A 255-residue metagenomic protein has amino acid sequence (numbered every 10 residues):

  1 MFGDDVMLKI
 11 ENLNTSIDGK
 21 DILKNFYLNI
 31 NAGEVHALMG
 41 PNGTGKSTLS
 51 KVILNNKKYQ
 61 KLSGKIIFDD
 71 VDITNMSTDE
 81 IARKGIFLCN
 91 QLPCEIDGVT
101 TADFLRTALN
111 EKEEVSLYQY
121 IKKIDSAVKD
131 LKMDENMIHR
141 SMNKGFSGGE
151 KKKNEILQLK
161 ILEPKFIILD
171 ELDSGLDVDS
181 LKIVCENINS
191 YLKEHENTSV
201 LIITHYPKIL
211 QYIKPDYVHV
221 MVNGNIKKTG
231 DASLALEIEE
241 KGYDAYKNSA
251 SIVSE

Functional and structural regions predicted by a protein language model:
L8-I10, L23-N25: Conserved structural motif at the start of ABC-family nucleotide-binding domains
F26, I30-A32: Conserved hydrophobic segment flanking the Walker A/P-loop of ABC-type ATPase nucleotide-binding domains
M39-P41: The feature captures the beta-strand-to-loop junction immediately N-terminal to the Walker
K65-I81, N143: ABC ATPase NBD Q-loop/coupling interface
Q91-L92, G98-K112, K123: Q-loop/switch helix immediately C-terminal to the Walker
L159-K160: ABC ATPase C-loop
I168-L172, D179: Walker B catalytic motif
M221, N225-N248: Conserved beta-strand-loop-alpha-helix hinge in the C-terminal portion of ABC ATPase nucleotide-binding domains
